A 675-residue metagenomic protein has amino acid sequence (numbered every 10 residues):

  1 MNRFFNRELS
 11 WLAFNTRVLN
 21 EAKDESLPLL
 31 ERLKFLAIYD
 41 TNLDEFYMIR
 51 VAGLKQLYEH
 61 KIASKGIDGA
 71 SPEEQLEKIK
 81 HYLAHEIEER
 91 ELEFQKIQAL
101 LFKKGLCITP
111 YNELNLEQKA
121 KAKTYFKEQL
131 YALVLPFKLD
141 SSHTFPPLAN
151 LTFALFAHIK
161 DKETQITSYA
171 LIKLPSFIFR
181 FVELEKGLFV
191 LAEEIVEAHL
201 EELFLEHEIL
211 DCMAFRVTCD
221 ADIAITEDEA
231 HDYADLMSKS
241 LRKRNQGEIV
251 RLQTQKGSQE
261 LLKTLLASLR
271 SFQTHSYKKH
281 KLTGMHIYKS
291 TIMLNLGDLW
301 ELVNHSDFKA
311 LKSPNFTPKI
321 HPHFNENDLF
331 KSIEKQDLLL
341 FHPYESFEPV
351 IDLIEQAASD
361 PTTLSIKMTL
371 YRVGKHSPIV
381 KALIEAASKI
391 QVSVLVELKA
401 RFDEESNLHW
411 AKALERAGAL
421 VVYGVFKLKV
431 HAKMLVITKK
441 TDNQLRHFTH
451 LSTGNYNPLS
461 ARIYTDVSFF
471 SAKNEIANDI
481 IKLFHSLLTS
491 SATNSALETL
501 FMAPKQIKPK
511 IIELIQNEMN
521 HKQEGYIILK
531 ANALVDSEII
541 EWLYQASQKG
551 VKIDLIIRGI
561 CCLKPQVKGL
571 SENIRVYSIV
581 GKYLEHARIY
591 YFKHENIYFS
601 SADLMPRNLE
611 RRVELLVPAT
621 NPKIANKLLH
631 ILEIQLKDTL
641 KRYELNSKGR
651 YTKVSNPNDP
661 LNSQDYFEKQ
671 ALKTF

Functional and structural regions predicted by a protein language model:
M1-I527, Q545-K549, C561-E585, I589-F675: N-terminal localization/anchoring segments of enzymes in phospholipid and broader phosphate metabolism
W542: Catalytic-core loop-and-flanking beta/alpha module that positions acidic residues for ribose/phosphate chemistry
K552-I556: Hydrophobic alpha/beta core scaffold segments
